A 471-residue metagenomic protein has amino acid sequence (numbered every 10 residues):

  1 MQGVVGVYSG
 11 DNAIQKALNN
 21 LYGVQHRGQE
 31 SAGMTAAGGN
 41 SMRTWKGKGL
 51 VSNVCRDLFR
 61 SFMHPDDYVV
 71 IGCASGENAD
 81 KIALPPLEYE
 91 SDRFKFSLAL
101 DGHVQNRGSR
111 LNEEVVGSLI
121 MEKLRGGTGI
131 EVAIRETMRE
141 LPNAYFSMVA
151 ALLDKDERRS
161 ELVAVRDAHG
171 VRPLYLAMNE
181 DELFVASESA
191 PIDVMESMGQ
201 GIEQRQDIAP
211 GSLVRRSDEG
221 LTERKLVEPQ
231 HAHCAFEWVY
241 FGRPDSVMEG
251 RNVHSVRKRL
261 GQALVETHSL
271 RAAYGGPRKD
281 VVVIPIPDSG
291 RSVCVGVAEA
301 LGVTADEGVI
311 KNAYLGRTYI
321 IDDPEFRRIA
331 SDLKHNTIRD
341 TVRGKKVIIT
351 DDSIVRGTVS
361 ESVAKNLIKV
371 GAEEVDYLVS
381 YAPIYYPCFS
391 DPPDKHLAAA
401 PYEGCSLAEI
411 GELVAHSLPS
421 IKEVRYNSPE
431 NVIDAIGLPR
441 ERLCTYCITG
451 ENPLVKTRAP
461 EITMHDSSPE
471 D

Functional and structural regions predicted by a protein language model:
M1-I208, R215-V281, I286: Conserved short alpha-helical segments that host acidic/polar catalytic motifs at enzyme active sites
I14, N78, N106, V171-R172 (+7 more regions): Flexible loop/turn segments at secondary-structure boundaries
A99, A151, V165, A177 (+11 more regions): Generic beta-strand/beta-sheet core signal
E114-L119, T304-G316, S417-I436: A conserved beta-strand->alpha-helix junction
G126, L270-K279, A300-D306, D340-R343 (+1 more regions): Secondary-structure transition/capping motifs at alpha-helix termini and the adjoining loop/turn into the next element
R159, P173, R205, V227 (+1 more regions): PRPP-dependent phosphoribosyltransferase catalytic core
Q200-E203, G211, Q262, E266-H268 (+4 more regions): Phosphate/diphosphate-binding loops
E299-V347, G357-E361, Y385-K395: Short, glycine/charge-rich flexible loops or terminal/linker lids adjacent to PRPP-binding catalytic cores
